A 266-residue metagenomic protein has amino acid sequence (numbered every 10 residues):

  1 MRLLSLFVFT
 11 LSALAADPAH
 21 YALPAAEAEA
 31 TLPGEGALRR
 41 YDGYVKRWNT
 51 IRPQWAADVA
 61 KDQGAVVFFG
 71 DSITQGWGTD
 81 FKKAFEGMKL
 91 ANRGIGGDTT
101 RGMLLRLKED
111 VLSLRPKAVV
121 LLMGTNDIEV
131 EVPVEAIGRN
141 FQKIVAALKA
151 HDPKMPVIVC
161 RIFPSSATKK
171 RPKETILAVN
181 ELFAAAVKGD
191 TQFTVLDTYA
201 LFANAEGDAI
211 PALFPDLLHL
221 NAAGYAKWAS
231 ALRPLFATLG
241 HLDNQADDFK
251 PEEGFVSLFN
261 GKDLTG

Functional and structural regions predicted by a protein language model:
M1-F69, T74-T79, K83-A84, L114 (+1 more regions): N-terminal secretory targeting modules
A65-G70, L90-G94, A118-M123, P156-R161 (+3 more regions): Structural recognition of the beta-strand scaffold that forms the well-ordered cores of secreted hydrolase catalytic
F68, G94, D98, G102 (+10 more regions): Extracytoplasmic/secreted proteins, especially bacterial periplasmic and envelope-associated proteins
T74, G97, A200: Short, glycine/acidic-enriched loop or turn micro-motifs at the edges of active sites
T74-A91, T100-Q142, A147, I158 (+1 more regions): Oxyanion-hole/transition-state-stabilizing segment in secreted/luminal serine hydrolases and related acyltransferases
G138-C160, A178-F193: Charged, glycine-enriched surface loops/patches that mediate electrostatic binding to polyanionic ligands
Q142, L242-G266: Carbohydrate-interacting regions of secretory-pathway proteins
P164-D243: Catalytic His-Asp segment of secreted/periplasmic serine-dependent ester chemistry enzymes
